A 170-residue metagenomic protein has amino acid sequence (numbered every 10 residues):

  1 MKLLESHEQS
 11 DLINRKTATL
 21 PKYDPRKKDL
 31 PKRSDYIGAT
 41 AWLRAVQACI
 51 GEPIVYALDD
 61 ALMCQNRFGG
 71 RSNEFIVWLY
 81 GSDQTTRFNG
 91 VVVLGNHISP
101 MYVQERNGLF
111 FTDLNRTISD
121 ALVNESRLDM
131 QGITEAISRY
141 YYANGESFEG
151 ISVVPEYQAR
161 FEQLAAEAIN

Functional and structural regions predicted by a protein language model:
M1-F111, R127-V153: Short gly/ser-rich loop at a beta-strand->alpha-helix junction or flexible surface loop bordering the NTP-binding
Y102, E149-N170: Structured mid-to-C-terminal alpha-helical surface segments
